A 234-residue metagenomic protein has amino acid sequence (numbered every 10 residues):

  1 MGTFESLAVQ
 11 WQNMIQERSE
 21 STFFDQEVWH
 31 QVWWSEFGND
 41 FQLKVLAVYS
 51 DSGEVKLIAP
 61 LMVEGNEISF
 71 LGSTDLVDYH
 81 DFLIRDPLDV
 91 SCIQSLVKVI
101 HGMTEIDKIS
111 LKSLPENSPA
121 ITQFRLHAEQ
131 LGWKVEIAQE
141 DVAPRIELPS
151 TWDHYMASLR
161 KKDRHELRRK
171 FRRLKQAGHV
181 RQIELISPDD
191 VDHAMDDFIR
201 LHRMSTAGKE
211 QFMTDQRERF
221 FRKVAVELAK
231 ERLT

Functional and structural regions predicted by a protein language model:
M1-F70, S113-T234: A conserved beta-strand-loop-helix scaffold within acyl/acetyltransferase catalytic domains
G65, L83-D86, I100, T104: Generic hydrophobic/packing signal
S69-S73, K98-G102, R173: Short, flexible, solvent-exposed loop/turn segments with mixed acidic/basic and small polar residues
T74-Y79, Q139: Short, solvent-exposed loop/turn segments at the edges of secondary structure
V77-D89: A short, internal acetyl-CoA/4′-phosphopantetheine-binding micro-motif in the GNAT/acyltransferase core
L88-V99: Conserved acetyl-CoA-binding loop-helix of GNAT-fold acetyltransferases
E105-L114: Conserved GNAT acetyl-CoA-binding A-motif
